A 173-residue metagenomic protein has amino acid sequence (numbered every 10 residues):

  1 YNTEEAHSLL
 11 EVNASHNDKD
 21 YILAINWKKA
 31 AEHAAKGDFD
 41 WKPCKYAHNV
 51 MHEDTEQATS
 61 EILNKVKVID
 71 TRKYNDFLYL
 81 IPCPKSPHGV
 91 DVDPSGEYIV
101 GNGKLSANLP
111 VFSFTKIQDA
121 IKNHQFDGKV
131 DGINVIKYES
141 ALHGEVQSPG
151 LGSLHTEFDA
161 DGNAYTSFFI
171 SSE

Functional and structural regions predicted by a protein language model:
Y1-E173: Predominantly soluble domains enriched in secretory-pathway, periplasmic, or organellar proteins
